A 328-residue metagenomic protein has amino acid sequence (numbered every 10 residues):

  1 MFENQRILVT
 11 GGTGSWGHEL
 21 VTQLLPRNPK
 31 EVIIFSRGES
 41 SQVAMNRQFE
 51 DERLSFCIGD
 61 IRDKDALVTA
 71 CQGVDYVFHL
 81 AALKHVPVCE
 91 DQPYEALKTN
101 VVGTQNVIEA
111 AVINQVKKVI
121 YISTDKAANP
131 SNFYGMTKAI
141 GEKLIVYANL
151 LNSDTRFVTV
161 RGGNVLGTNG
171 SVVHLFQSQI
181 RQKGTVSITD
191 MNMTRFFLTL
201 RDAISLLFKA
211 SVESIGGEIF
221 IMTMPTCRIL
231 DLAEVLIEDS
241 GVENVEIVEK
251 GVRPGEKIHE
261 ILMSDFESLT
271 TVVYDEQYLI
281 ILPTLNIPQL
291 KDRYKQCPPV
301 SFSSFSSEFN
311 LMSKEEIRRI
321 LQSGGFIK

Functional and structural regions predicted by a protein language model:
R6-R27: N-terminal Rossmann NAD(P)H-binding glycine-rich loop of SDR-like oxidoreductase domains
T10, C71-L80, Y121: Rossmann-fold scaffold of SDR-type NAD(P)-dependent oxidoreductases
N28-S41: Conserved glycine-rich Rossmann-like NAD(P)H-binding loop of the short-chain dehydrogenase/reductase
S36, C57-I58, K98, D190 (+1 more regions): Conserved residues in the N-terminal Rossmann fold of short-chain dehydrogenase/reductase
S55-Y76: Conserved Rossmann-fold cofactor-binding substructure of NAD(P)-dependent oxidoreductases
F56, A96, F157-V160: Hydrophobic/aromatic anchor residues within beta-strands of the central parallel beta-sheet of Rossmann-like
H79, L83-K143, Y147: Conserved Rossmann-fold NAD(P)-dependent oxidoreductase catalytic core, especially the SDR/UDP-sugar
V107, K143-N164, N169-K328: Strand-loop microenvironment adjacent to phosphate/nucleotide-handling motifs in alpha/beta enzyme folds
